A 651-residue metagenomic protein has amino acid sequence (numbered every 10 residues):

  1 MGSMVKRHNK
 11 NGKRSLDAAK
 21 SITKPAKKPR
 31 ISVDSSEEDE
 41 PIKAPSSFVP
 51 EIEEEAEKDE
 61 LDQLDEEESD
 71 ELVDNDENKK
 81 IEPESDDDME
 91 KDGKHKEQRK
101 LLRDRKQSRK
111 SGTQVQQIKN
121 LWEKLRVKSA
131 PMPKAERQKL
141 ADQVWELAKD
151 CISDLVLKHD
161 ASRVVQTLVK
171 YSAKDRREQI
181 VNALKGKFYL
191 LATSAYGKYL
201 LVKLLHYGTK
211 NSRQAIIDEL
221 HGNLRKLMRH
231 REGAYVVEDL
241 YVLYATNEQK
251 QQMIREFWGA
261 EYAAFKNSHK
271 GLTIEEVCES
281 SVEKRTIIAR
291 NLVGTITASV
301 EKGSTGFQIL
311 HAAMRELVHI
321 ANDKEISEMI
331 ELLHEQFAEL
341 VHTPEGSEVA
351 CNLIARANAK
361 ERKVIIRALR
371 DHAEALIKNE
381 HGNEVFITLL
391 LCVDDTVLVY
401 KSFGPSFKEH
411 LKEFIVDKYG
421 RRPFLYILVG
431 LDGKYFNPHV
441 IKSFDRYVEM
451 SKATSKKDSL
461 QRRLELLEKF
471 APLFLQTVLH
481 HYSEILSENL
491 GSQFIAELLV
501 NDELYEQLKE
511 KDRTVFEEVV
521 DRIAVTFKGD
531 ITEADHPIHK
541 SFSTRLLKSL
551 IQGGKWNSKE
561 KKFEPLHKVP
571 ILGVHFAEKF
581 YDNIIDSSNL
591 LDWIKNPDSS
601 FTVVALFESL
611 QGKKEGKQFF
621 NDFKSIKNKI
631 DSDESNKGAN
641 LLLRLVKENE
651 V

Functional and structural regions predicted by a protein language model:
G2-V651: Eukaryotic gene-expression regulator signature that favors modular helical reader/repeat domains and their
